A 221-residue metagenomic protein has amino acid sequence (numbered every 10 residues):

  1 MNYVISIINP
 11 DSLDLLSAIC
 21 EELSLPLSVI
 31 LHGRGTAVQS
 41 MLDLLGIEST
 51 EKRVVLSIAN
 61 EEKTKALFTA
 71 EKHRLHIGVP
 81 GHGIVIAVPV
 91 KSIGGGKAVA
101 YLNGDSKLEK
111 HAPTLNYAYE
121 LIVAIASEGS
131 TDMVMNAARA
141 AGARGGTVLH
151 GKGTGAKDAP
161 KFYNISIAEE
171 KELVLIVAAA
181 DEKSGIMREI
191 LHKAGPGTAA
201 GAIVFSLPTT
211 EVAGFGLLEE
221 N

Functional and structural regions predicted by a protein language model:
M1-N221: Positively charged, small/polar-rich N-terminal and surface patches that mediate targeting and assembly and bind
